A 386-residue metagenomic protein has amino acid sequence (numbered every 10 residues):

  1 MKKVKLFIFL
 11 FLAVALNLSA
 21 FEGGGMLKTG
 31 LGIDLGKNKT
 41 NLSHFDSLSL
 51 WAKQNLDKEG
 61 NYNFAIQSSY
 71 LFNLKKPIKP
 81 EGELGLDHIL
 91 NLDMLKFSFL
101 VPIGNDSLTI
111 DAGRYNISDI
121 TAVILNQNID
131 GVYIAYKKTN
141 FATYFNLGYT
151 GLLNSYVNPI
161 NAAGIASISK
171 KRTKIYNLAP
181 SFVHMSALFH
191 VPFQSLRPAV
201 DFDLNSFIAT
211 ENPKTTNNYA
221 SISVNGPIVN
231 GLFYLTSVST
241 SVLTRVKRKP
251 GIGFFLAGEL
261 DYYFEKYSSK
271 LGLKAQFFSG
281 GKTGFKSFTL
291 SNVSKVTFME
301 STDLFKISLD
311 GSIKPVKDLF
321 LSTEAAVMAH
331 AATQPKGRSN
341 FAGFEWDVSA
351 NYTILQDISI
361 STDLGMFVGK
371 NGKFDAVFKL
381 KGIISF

Functional and structural regions predicted by a protein language model:
M1-E22: Cleavable N-terminal export/targeting peptides
L16-G113, I134-F145, A209-I252, L260-E265 (+1 more regions): Beta-barrel outer-membrane channel/assembly domains of diderm bacteria
L35, Y144-T216, V238-I252, A275-T289 (+1 more regions): Outer-membrane beta-barrel translocator/channel fold
S118-D119: A conserved hydrophobic secondary-structure block that centers on an alpha-helix together with its immediately flanking
V123: Extracytoplasmic ligand/sensor domains, especially the bilobed periplasmic-binding protein
G253-T283, I313: Internal hydrophobic scaffold segments of catalytic domains
T283-D303: Flexible internal linker/loop segments at domain or repeat junctions
